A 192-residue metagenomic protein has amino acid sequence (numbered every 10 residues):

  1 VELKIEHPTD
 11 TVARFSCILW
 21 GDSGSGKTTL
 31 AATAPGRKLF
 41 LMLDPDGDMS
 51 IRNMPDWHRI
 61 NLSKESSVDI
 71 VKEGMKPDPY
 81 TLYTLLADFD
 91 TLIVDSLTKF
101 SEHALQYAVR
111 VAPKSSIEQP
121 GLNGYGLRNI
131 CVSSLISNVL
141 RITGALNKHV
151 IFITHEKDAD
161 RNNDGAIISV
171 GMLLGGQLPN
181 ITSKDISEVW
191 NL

Functional and structural regions predicted by a protein language model:
E2-V94, T98-H103: Conserved P-loop
I5-V12, Q119-L122, K157-D160: A generic short-segment signal for beta-strand/edge and adjacent turn/coil regions
T11, D22-S23, S134-L135, L173-L174: Short, glycine/acidic-rich beta->alpha junctions
T29-A31, I142, I181-T182: Hydrophobic/aromatic ligand-binding patch that stacks against planar heteroaromatic rings of cofactors or nucleotides
P35, M54, A145, S183-K184: Short, well-ordered coil/turn elements that cap or connect secondary structure elements
G36, W57, A108-A112, I168-S169: Glycine-rich, phosphate-binding/catalytic loops in enzymes
E65-N147: Phosphate-binding/switch loop-helix module in NTP-utilizing enzymes
K148-L192: Phosphate-binding/switch region of NTP-binding enzymes
